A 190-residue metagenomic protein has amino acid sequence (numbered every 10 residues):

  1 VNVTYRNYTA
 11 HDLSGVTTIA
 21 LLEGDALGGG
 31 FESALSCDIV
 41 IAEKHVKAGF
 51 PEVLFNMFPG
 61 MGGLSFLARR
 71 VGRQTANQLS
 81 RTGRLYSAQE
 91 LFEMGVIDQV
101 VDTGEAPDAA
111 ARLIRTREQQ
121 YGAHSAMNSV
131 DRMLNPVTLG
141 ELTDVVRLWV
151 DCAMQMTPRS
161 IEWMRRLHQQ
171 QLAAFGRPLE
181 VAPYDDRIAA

Functional and structural regions predicted by a protein language model:
V1-R6: Glycine- (often His-adjacent) and acidic-residue-rich active-site loop that binds/positions the CoA thioester
T9-G28, S33-Y121: Crotonase-fold acyl-CoA enzyme core
A88, G104, R112, T116-A190: C-terminal alpha-helix plus adjacent terminal tail
